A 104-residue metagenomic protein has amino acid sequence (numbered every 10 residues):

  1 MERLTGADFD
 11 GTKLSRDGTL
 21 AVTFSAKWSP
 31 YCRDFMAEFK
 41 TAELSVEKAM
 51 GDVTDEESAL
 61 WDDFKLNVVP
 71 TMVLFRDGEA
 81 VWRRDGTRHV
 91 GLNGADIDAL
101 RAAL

Functional and structural regions predicted by a protein language model:
M1-L20, L92-L104: N-terminal leader/targeting and pre-domain segments
R3-G6, F24-S25, M36, E43-A59: Thiol-based oxidoreductase modules, predominantly thioredoxin-like and allied folds used for disulfide exchange
F9-A42: Local sequence-structure signature of Cys/Sec-based thiol-disulfide redox active-site neighborhoods
G11-K13, W61-F64: Short amphipathic alpha-helix with an adjacent loop that forms part of the alpha/beta core around
P30-Y31, E57-S58, G91: Eukaryotic short linear interaction motifs
E56, V69, V81: Active-site loop signature of alpha/beta-hydrolase-fold enzymes
F64-R76: Structural micro-motif
L74-L104: Non-catalytic, surface beta->alpha helical segment in thiol-disulfide oxidoreductase systems
